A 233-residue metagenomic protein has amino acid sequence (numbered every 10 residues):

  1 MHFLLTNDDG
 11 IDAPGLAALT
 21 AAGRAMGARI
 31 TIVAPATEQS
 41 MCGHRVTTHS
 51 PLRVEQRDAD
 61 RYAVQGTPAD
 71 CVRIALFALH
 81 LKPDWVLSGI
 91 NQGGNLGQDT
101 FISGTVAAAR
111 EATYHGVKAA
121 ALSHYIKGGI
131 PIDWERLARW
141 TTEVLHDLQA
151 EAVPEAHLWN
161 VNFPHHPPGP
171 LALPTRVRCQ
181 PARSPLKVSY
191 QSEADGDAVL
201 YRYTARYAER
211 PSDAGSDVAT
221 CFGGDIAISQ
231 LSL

Functional and structural regions predicted by a protein language model:
H2-F3, A13-K82: A cross-family phosphate/adenosyl-ligand binding-site feature
D9, E38, T67-P68, N91-G94 (+2 more regions): Short glycine-rich anion-binding loops that position phosphate/pyrophosphate groups of nucleotides and phosphorylated
A22, A108-A112: Hydrophobic/aromatic ligand-binding patch that stacks against planar heteroaromatic rings of cofactors or nucleotides
V33-P35, Q65, S88-N91, L122-S123 (+2 more regions): Short beta-strand segments
G94-S103: Glycine/threonine-rich flexible loop motifs
T113-R136: Glycine-rich phosphate/pyrophosphate-binding loops and their adjacent beta-strand/loop elements at enzyme active sites
W134-L233: Electrostatically charged, flexible surface regions
